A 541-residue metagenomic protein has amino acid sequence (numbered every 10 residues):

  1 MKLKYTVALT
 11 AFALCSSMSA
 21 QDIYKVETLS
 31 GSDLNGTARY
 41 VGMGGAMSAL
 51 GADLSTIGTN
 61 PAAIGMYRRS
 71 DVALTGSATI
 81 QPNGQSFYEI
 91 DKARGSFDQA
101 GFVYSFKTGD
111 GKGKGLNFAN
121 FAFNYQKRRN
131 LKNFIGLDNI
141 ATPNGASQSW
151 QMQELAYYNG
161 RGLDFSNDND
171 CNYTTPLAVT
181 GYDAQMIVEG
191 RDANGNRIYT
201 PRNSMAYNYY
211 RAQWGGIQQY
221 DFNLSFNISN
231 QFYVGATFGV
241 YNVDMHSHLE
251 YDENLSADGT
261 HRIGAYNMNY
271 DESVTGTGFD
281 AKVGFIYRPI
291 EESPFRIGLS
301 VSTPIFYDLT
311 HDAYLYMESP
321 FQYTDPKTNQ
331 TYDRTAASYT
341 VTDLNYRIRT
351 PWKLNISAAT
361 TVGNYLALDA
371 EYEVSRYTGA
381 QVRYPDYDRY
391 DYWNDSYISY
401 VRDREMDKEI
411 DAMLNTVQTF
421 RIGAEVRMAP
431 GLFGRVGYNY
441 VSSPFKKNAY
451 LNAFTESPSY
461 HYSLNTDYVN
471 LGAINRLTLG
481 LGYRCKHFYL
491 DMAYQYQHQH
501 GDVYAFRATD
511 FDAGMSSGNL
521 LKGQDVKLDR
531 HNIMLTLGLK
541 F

Functional and structural regions predicted by a protein language model:
M1-Y24, L537, F541: Bacterial Sec-dependent N-terminal signal peptides
L3-K4, I23-L34, A73, S86-I90: Generic N-terminal amphipathic/basic segments
Q21-N35, Y40, S105-F541: Outer-membrane beta-barrel porins/channels
A38, L50-T59, I64-A141, G215-Q218: Outer-membrane beta-barrel translocator/receptor signature
